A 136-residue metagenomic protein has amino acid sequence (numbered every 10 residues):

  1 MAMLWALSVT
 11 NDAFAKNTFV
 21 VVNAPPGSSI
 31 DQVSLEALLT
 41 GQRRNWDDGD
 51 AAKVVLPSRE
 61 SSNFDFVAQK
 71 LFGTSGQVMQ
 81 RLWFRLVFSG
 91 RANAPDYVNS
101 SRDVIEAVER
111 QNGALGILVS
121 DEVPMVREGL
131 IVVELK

Functional and structural regions predicted by a protein language model:
A2-L4, A13-F14: Cleavable N-terminal signal peptides
F14-K136: Exported/periplasmic ABC-transporter solute-binding proteins
